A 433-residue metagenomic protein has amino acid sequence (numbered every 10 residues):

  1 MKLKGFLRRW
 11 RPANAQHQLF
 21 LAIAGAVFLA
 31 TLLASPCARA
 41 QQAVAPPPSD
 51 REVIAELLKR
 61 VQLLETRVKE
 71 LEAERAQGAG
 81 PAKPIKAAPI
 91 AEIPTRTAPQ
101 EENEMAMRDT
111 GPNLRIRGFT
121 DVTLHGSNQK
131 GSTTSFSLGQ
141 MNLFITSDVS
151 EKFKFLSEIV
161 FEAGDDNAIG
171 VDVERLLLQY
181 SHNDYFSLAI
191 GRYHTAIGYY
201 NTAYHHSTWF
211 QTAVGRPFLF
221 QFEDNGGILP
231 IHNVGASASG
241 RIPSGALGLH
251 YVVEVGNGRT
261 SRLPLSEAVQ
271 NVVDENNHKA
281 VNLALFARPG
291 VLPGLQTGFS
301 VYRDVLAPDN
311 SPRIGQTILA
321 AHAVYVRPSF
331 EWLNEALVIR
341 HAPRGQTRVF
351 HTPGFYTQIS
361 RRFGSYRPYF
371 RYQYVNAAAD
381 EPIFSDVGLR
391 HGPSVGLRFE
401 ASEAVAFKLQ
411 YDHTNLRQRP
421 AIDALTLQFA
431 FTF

Functional and structural regions predicted by a protein language model:
M1-F20: N-terminal secretory signal peptides that target proteins for export/translocation
L21-A34: Bacterial N-terminal signal peptides
C37-H125: N-terminal periplasmic/intermembrane-space "pro-region" immediately following the signal or transit peptide
E102-S261, N277-N282, F286-P293, Q358-Y369 (+1 more regions): Outer membrane beta-barrel
K130, A168, L176-S181, A189-R192 (+4 more regions): Outer-membrane beta-barrel pore domains
G227, D274, R348: Glycine- and other small-residue-rich loops at beta-strand/loop junctions that grip anionic moieties
E254, G258-V272, D304-P308: Active-site-proximal beta-alpha loop/turn segments in soluble metabolic enzymes
V269-H278, I314: Interfacial loop-to-helix transition and helix-capping segments at the boundaries of transmembrane helices
